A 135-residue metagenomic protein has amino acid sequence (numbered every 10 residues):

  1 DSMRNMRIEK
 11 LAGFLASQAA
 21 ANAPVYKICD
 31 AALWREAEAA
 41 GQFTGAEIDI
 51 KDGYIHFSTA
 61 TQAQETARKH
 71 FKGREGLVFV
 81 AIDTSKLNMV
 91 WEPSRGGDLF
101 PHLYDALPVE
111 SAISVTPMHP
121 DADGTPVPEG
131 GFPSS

Functional and structural regions predicted by a protein language model:
D1-A21: Universal eukaryotic N-terminal targeting presequences
F14-S135: Conserved, structured core segments of small domains
